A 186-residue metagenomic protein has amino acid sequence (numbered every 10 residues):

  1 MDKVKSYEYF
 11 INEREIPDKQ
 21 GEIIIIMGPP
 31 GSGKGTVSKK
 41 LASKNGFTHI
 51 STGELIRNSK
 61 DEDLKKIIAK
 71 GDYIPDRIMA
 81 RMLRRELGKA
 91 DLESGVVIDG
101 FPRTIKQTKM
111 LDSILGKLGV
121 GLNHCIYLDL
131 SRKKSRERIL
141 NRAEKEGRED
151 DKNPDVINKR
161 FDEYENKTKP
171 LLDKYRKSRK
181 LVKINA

Functional and structural regions predicted by a protein language model:
M1-A186: Glycine-rich phosphate-binding loop of ATP-dependent small-molecule kinases
